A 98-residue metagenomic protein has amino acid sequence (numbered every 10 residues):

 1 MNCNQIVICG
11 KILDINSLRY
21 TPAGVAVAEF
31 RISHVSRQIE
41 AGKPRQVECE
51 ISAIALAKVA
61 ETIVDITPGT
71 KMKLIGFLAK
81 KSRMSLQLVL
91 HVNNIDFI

Functional and structural regions predicted by a protein language model:
M1-I98: Single-stranded nucleic acid-binding surfaces, predominantly the OB-fold ssDNA-binding core
